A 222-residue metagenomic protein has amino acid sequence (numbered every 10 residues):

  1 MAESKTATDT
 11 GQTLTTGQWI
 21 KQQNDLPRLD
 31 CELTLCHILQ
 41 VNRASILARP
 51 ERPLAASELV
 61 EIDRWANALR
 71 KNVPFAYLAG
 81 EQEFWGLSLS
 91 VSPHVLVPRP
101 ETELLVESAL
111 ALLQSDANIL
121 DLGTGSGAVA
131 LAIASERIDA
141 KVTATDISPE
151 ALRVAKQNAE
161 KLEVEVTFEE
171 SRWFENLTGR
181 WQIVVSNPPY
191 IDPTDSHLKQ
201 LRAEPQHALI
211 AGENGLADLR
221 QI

Functional and structural regions predicted by a protein language model:
M1-L47, E51-L54: Non-catalytic accessory regions of SAM-dependent methyltransferases
K21-N24, A68, N158: Amphipathic alpha-helical regulatory segments at dimerization interfaces that relay allosteric signals between sensory
C36-A111: Conserved AdoMet
S57, L96-P100, E150, V154 (+2 more regions): Residue-level signal for the nucleotide or nucleotide-sugar donor/cofactor binding architecture
P100-L198: Conserved SAM/SAH cofactor-binding pocket of Class I
P188-D218: Mobile active-site "lid"/loop adjacent to the S-adenosyl-L-methionine
Q221: Short, conserved SAM-binding segment of the class I
